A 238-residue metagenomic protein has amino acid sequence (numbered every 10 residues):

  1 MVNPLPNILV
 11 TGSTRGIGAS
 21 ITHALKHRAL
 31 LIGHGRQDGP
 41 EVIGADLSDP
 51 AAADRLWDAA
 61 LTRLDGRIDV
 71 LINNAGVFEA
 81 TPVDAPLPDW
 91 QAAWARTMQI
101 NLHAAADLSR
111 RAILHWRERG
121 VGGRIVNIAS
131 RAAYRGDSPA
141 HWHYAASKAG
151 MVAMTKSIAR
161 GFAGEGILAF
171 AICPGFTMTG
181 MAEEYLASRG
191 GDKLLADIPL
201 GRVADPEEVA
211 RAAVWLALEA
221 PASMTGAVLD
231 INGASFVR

Functional and structural regions predicted by a protein language model:
T14-R15: Conserved glycine-rich cofactor-binding loop
F78, T225-R238: Short C-terminal tail/terminal secondary-structure segment of NAD(P)H-dependent dehydrogenase/reductase domains
P82-A95, L194: Substrate-binding pocket helix/loop in short-chain dehydrogenase/reductase
S109, S147, T155: Active-site helix of classical SDR
L114, R160-G161, A222: Alpha-helical segment proximal to the catalytic Tyr-Lys
S130: Residue(s) in the substrate-gating loop at a strand-loop-helix junction that position the organic substrate next
A163, L168, M224-G226: Short, small/polar-rich loop/turn modules that mediate ligand/substrate recognition or access, typified
